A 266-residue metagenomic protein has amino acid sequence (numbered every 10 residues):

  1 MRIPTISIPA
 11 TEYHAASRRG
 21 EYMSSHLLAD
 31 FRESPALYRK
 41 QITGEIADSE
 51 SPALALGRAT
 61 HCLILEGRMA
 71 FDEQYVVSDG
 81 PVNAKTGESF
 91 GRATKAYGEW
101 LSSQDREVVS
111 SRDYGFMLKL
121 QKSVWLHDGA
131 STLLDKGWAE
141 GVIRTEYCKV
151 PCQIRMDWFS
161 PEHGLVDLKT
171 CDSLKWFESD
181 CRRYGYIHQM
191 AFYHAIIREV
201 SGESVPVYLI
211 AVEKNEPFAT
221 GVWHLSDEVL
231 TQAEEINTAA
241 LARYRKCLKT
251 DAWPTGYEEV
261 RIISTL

Functional and structural regions predicted by a protein language model:
M1-Q153, E258-I262: Metal-dependent nuclease catalytic cores that hydrolyze phosphodiester bonds in DNA/RNA, characterized by
I3, F192-L266: Metal-dependent nuclease catalytic regions and adjoining charged, substrate-binding loops involved in nucleic-acid end
E45-S49, S102-V109, K175-G185, S226-E228: Short histidine-centered catalytic/ligand-binding loop motif
A55, Q153, G185-H188, F192 (+1 more regions): Short, well-structured alpha-helical interface segments that form or flank functional binding sites
I64-M69, T170-S173, R198-S201, R245 (+1 more regions): Hydrophobic/aromatic-lined pockets within catalytic cores
G129-D135, S160-D167, R198-V205: Secondary-structure boundary elements
A139, I154-E178: Conserved catalytic cores of phosphodiester-cleaving nucleases, focusing on short active-site segments
K149-Q153, S160-H163, S204, E216-F218: Coil-to-beta-strand transition motifs
